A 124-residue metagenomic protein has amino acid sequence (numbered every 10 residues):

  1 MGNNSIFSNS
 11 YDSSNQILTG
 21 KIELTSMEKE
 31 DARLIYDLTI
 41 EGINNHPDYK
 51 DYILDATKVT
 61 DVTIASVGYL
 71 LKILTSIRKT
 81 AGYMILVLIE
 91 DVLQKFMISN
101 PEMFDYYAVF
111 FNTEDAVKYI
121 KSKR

Functional and structural regions predicted by a protein language model:
M1-G2, S99: N-terminal functional modules and adjacent low-complexity/disordered segments of proteins
G2-E41: STAS-typified acidic loop motif
N15-I17, E28, A65-G68, D115-A116: A generic structural micro-environment signature that highlights single residues at secondary-structure boundaries
L18-G20, I85, F110: Hydrophobic/aromatic beta-strand patches that form the interior of the parallel beta-sheet core in alpha/beta enzyme
E23-T25, E90, T113-D115: Short, solvent-exposed coil/turn elements at secondary-structure transition points
K29-Y107: Amphipathic alpha-helical interaction surfaces in cytosolic regulatory modules
D105-Y119: Short acidic-hydrophobic, aromatic-tinged amphipathic segments that line or gate anion-handling sites
I120-R124: Short, surface-exposed amphipathic charged segments that create phosphate/polyanion-binding patches used for binding
